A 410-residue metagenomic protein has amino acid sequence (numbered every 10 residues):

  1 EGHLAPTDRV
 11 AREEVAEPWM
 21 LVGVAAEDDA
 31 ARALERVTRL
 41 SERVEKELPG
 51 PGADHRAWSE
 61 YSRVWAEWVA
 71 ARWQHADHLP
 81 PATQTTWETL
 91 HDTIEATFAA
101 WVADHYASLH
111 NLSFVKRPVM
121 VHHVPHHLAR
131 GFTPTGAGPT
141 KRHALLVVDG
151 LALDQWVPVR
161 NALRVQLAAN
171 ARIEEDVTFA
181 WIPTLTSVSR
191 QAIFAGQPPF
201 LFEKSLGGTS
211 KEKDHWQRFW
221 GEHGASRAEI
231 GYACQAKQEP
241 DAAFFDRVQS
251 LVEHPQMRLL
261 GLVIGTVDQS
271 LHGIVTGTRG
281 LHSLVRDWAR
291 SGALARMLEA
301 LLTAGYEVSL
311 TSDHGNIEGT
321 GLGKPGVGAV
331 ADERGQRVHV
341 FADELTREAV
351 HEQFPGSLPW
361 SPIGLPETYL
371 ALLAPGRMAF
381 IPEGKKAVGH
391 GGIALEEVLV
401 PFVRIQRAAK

Functional and structural regions predicted by a protein language model:
E1-K410: Feature captures the catalytic ectodomains and active-site-proximal regions of enzymes that hydrolyze or transfer
